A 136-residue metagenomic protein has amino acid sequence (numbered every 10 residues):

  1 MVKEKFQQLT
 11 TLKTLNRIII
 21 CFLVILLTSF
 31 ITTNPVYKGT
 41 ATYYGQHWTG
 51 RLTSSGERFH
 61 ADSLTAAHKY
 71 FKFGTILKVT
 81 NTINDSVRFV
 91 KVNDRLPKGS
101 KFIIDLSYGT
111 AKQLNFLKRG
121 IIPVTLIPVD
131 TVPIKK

Functional and structural regions predicted by a protein language model:
V2-R17, F30-K136: Secreted/periplasmic proteins
L23-I31: Hydrophobic h-region of N-terminal signal peptides that target proteins for export in Gram-negative bacteria
